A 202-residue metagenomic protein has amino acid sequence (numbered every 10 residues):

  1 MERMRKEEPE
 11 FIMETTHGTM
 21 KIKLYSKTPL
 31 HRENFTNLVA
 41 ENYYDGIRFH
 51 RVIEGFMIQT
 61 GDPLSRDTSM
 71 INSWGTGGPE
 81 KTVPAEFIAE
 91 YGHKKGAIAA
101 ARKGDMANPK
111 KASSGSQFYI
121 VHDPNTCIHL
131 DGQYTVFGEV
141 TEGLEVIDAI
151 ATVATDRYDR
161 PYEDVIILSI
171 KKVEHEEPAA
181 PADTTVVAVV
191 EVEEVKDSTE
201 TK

Functional and structural regions predicted by a protein language model:
M1-K202: Cyclophilin-like peptidyl-prolyl cis-trans isomerases
